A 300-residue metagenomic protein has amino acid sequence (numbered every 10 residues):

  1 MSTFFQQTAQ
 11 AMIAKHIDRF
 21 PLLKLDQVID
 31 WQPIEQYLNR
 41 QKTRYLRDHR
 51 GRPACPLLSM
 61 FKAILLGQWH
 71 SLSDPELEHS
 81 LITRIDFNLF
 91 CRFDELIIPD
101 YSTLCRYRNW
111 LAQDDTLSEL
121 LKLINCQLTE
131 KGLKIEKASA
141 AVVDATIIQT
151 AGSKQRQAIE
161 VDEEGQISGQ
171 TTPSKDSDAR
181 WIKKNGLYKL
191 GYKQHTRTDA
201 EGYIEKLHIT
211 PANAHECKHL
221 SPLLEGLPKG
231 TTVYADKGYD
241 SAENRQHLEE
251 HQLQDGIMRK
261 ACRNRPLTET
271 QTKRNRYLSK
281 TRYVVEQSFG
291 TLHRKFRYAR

Functional and structural regions predicted by a protein language model:
M1-I34, N39-R40: Charged, often Cys/His-bearing segments associated with DNA-binding zinc-finger transcription factors
N39-R52, L89: Short, Lys/Arg-enriched N-terminal segment that forms or immediately precedes the first helix of a structured domain
R52-L117: Short, positively charged, Gly/Tyr-enriched micro-motifs that form contact patches at catalytic or ligand/partner
W69, T83, F87, Q113 (+4 more regions): Short, well-ordered loop/turn and helix-capping segments at boundaries between secondary-structure elements and domains
W69-P75, S153-K154, K295-R300: Short helix-capping/linker segments at secondary-structure and domain boundaries
H79-I82, P99-H251, K260: Polybasic low-complexity intrinsically disordered regions
L89, I204-L207, A299-R300: Short small-residue beta-strand/loop micro-motif enriched in glycine and branched aliphatics
T232, K237-R300: Helix-centered, glycine/charged polyanion-binding patches within enzymatic domains that contact phosphate-containing
